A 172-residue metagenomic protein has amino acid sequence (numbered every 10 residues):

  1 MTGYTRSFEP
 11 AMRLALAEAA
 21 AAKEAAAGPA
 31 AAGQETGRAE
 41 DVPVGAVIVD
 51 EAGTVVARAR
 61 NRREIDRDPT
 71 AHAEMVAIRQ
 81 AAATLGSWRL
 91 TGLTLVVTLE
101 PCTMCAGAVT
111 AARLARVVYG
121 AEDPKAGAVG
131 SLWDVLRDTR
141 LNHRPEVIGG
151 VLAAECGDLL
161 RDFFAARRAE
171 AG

Functional and structural regions predicted by a protein language model:
M1-G37, P101-M104, A108-G172: Zinc-dependent deaminase
S7, P43-V44: Short loop/turn microsegments at loop-to-beta-strand junctions
V44-D50: Short beta-strand scaffold segments in enzyme catalytic cores
I65-V76, Q80: A short, polar/charged loop-to-alpha-helix boundary motif
S87-L99: Immediate flanking context of iron-sulfur cluster ligation sites
